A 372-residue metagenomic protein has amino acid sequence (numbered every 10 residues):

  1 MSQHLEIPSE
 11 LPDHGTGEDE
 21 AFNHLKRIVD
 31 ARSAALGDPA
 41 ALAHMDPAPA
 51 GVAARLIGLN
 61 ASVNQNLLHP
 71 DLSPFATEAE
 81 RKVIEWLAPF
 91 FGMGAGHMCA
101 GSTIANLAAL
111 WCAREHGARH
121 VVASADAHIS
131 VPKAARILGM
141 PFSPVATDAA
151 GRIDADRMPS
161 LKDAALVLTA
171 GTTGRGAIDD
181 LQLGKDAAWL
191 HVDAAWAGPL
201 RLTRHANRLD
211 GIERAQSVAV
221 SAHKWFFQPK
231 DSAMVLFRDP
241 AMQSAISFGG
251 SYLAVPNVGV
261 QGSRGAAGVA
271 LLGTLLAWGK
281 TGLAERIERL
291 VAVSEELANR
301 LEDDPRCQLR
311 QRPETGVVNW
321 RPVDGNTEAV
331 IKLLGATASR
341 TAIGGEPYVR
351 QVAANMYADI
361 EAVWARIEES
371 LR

Functional and structural regions predicted by a protein language model:
M1-M93, E346-A354, I367: N-terminal entrance/gating region of PLP-dependent enzymes' catalytic architecture
K26, P132, M140, S251-G259 (+1 more regions): Conserved C-terminal alpha-helix-loop-beta "cap" of PLP-dependent enzymes that closes/shapes the active-site mouth
N60, I84-A88, R114, R136 (+1 more regions): Amphipathic, well-packed alpha-helical segments that form the structural scaffold of globular domains
N64-D71, M93-H97, S143-P144, D163-A170 (+2 more regions): Glycine- and acidic
H69-E80, C99, T103, A170-G174 (+1 more regions): Short acidic-aromatic active-site loops that bind/stabilize oxyanions
E80-E85, L107-W111, P132, Q182 (+3 more regions): Predominant activation on well-ordered alpha-helical scaffold segments within soluble catalytic domains
A100-S244: Conserved PLP-enzyme active-site core in the AAT-like
D210-P305, R312: Active-site C-terminal subdomain of aminotransferase-like
